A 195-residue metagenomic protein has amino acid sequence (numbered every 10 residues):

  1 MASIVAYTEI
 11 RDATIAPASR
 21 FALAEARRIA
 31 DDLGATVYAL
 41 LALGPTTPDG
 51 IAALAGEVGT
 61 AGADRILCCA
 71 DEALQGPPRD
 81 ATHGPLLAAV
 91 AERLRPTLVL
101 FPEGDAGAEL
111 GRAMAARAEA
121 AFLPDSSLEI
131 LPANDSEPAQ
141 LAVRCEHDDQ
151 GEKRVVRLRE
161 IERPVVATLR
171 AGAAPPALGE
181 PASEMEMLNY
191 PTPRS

Functional and structural regions predicted by a protein language model:
M1-S195: N-terminal glycine-rich FAD/FM-binding segment characteristic of electron-transfer flavoproteins
